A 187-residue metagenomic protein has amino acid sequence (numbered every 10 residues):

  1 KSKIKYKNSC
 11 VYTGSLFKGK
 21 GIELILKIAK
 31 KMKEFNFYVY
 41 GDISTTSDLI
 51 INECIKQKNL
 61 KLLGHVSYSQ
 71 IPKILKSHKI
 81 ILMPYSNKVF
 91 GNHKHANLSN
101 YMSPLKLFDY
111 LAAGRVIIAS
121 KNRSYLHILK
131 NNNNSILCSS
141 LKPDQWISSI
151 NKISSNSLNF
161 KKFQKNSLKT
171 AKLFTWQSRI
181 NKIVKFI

Functional and structural regions predicted by a protein language model:
K3-K20, I25-A29, F37-Y40: Conserved donor-binding/catalytic core segment of Leloir-type glycosyltransferases
T13, N36-L49, G64: Glycosyltransferase donor-sugar binding loop
S15-I22, M32, T45-T46, S140 (+1 more regions): A short, basic/aromatic alpha-helical/loop segment that forms part of the nucleotidyl-sugar donor-binding site
K20, S69-I74, I81-A112, A119-H127: Nucleotide-sugar-dependent
D48-I80, F90: Nucleotide-activated donor-binding/catalytic signature segment of Leloir-type glycosyltransferases, i.e., the conserved
K73, L141, L158-I187: A charged, aromatic-enriched C-terminal amphipathic alpha-helix characteristic of glycosyltransferases across folds
P104, N131-P143, K152-S157: Conserved acidic donor-binding segment of nucleotide-sugar-dependent glycosyltransferases
